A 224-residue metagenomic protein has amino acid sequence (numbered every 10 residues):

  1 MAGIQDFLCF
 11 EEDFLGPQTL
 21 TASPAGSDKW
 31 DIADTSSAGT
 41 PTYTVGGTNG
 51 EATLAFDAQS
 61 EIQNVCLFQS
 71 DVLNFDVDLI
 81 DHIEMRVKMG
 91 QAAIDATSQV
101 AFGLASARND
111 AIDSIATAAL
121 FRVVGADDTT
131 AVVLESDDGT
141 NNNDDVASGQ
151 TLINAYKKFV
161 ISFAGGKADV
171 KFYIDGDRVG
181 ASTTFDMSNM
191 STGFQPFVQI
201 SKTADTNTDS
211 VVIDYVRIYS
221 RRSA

Functional and structural regions predicted by a protein language model:
M1-D34: Extracellular carbohydrate-recognition regions
F14, D214-I218: Extracellular beta-strand elements of beta-rich domains used for carbohydrate recognition/degradation or cell-matrix
F14, I83-M85, N154-G165, V170-F172: Short tryptophan-centered beta-strand motifs in secreted/extracellular beta-sheet-rich domains of glycan-recognition
A22-T53: Extracellular glycan-recognition surfaces and repeat-rich motifs
A55-A131: Secretory/extracellular carbohydrate-interaction modules and structurally similar beta-sandwich "look-alikes"
E135-K158: Short, aromatic/His-centered strand-loop micro-motif at the edge of beta-sheets
K171, T203-D214: Extracellular carbohydrate recognition
D175-Q195: Short, solvent-exposed beta-strand-to-loop segments that form ligand-recognition rims of beta-rich domains
